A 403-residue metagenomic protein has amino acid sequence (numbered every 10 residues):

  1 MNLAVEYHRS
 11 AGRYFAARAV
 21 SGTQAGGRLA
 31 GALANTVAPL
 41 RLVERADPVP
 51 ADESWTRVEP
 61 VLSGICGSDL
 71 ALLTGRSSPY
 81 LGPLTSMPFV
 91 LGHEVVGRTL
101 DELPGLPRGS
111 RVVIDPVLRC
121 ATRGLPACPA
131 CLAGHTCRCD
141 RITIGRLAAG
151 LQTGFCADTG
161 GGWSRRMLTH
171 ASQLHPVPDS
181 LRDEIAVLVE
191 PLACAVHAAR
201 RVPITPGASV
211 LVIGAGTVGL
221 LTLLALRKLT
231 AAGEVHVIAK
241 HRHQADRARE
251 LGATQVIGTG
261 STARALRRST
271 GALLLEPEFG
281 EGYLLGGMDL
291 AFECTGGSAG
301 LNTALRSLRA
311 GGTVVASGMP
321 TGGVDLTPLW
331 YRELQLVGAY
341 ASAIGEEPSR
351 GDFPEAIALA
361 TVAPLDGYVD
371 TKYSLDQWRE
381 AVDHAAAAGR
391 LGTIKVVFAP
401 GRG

Functional and structural regions predicted by a protein language model:
M1-L91, R165, G401-G403: Short N-terminal strand-loop motif that marks the start of NAD(P)H/FAD-dependent oxidoreductase cofactor-binding domains
S10-G12, A17-R18, F279, N302 (+1 more regions): C-terminal hydrophobic helical "lid"/dimerization subdomain of Rossmann-like NAD(P)H-dependent oxidoreductases
A46-S63, S78-L132, P178-S180: Glycine-rich beta-strand-centered segment in the early N-terminal region that forms part of a ligand/cofactor-binding
G82, H93, C120-I213: NAD(P)H dinucleotide-binding glycine-rich loop of Rossmann-like/cofactor-binding domains, especially the beta1-alpha1
P191, G214-V218, M319: Glycine-rich Rossmann-fold phosphate-binding loop(s) that bind the pyrophosphate of adenine dinucleotide cofactors
S209-A215, R227-A299: Adenosine-nucleotide cofactor-binding segment
G271-E281, L285, G323-T371, R379-E380: C-terminal substrate-binding/catalytic core of Rossmann-like NAD(P)-dependent dehydrogenases/reductases
R306-G323, L336-V337: ADP-ribose/adenylate-binding Rossmann-like module
